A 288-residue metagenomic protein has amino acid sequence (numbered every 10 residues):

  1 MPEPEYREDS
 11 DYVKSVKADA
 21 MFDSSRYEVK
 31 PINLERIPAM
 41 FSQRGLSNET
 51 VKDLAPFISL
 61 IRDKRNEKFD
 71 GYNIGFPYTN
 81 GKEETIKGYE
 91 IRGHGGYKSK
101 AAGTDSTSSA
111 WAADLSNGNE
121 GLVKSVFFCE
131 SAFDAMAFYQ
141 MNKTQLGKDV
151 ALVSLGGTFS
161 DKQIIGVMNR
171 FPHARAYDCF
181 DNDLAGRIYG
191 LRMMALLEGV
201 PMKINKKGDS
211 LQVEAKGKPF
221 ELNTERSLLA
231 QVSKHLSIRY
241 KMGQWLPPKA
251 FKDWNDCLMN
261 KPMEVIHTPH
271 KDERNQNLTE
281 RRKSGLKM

Functional and structural regions predicted by a protein language model:
E8-D105: Basic, glycine-enriched DNA-binding surface that flanks or lies within the catalytic cores of DNA
R26-I32, F127, N182, G243: Generic alpha-helical structural element
Q43-S47, Q140, G199: Residues at alpha-helix termini
R65-R170: Phosphate-handling DNA/RNA-contact segment within nucleic-acid enzymes
T144-M288: TOPRIM fold recognition
